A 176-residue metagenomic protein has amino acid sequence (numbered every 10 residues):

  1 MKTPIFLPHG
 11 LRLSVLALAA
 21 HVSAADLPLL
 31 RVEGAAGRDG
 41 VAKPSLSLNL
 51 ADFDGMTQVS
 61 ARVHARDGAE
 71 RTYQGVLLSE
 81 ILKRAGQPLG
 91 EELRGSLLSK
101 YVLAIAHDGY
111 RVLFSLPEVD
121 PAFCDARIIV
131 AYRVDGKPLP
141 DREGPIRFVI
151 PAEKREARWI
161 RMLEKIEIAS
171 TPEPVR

Functional and structural regions predicted by a protein language model:
P4-S23: Sec-dependent N-terminal signal peptides of Gram-negative exported proteins
A25-R176: N-terminal intrinsically disordered, low-complexity segments enriched in P/E/S/T
